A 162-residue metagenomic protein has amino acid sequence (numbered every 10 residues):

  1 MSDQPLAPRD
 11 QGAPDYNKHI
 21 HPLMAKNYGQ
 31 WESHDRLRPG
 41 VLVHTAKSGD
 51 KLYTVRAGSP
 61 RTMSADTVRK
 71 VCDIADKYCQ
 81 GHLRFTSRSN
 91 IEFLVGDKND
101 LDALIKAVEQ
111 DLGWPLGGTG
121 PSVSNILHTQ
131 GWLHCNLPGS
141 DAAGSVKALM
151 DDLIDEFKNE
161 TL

Functional and structural regions predicted by a protein language model:
M1-T67: N-terminal basic/disordered segments at the start of proteins
Y28-G29, L52-L162: Small-residue-enriched alpha-helical segments and adjacent helix-cap loops that form tight helix-helix packing
